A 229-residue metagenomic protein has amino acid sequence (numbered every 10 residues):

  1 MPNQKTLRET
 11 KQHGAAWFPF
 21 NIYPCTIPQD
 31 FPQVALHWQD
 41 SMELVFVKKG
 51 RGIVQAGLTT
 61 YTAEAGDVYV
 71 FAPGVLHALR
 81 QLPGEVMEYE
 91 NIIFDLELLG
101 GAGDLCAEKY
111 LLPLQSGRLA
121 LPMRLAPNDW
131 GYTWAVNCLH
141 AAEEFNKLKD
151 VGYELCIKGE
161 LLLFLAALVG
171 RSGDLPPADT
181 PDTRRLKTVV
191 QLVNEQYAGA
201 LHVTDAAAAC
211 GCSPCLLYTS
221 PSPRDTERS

Functional and structural regions predicted by a protein language model:
P2-C25, L76, R80-E144: A hydrophobic/aromatic-rich effector-binding and dimerization subdomain of bacterial HTH-type transcriptional regulators
I22-W38: Conserved short histidine dyad/triad with adjacent acidic residue
D30-F31, G66, G74: Tight coil/turn sites that cap or link beta-strands
H37-I53: Short, conserved beta-strand element in jelly-roll/cupin
L58-V70: Short acidic-glycine-tyrosine-enriched beta hairpin
G66, L216-Y218: Short hydrophobic/aromatic patch on the recognition helix
L121-Y132, N146-C210, R224: Short, Lys/Arg-enriched, Trp-marked, Pro/Gly-tolerant hinge/linker segments that flank
Y218-D225: Conserved small/polar residues in nucleotide/adenosyl-binding loops
